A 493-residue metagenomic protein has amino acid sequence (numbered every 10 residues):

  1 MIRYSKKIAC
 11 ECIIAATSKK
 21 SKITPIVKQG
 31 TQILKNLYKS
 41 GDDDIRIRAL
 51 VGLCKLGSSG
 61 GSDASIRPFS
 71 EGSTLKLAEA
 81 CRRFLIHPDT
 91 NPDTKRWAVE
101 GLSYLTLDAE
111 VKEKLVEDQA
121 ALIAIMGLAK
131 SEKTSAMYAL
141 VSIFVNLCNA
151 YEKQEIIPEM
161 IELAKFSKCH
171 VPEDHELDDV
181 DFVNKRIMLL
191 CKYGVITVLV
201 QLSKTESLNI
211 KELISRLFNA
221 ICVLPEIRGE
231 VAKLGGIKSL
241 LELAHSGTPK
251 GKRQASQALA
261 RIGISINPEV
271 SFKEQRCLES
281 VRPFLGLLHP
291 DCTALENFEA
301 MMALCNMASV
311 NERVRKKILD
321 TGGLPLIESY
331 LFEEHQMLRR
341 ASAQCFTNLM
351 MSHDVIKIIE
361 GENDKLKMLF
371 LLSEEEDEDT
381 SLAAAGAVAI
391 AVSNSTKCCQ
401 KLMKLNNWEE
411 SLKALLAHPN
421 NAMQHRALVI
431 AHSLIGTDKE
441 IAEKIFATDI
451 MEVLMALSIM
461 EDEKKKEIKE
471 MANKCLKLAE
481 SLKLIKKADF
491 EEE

Functional and structural regions predicted by a protein language model:
M1, I13-A16, V27-L37, L122-M126 (+3 more regions): Extended amphipathic alpha-helical scaffolding regions
M1, I33-Y38, L77-L85, A124-M126 (+8 more regions): Buried hydrophobic core positions in alpha-solenoid tandem helical repeats
I2-T17, V27-K28, G41-G61, K76 (+16 more regions): Alpha-helical solenoid repeats of the armadillo/HEAT superfamily in eukaryotic scaffolding/adaptor proteins
S21, G30, K39, A120 (+6 more regions): Disulfide-stabilized cysteine-rich extracellular repeat microdomains
S65-S70, Q400: Intrinsic, low-complexity N-terminal interaction/targeting segments
G72-L75, P172-L213, L217, G229 (+2 more regions): Alpha-solenoid helical repeat scaffolds
E113-K114, M188, G229, K273 (+4 more regions): Recurring C-terminal helix/loop segment of individual leucine-rich repeat
V141-V198, I485, D489: Acidic, serine/threonine- and proline-enriched intrinsically disordered linkers and terminal tails in large eukaryotic
